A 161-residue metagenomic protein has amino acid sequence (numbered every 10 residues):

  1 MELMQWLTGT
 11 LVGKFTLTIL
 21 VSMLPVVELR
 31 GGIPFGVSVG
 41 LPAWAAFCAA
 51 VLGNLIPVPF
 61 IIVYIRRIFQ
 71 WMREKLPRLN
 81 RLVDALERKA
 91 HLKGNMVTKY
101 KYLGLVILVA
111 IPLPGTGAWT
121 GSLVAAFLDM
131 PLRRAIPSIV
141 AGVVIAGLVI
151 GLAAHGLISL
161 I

Functional and structural regions predicted by a protein language model:
M1-T18, V39-L41, A45-V109, R133-R134 (+2 more regions): Membrane-interfacial helix-loop-helix
M23-F35, F60, P112-L123: Transmembrane helix boundary and interhelical junction motifs in multipass membrane proteins
L29, V58, G147-G151: Hydrophobic transmembrane alpha-helices of multi-pass small-molecule transporters
G36, A125-F127, I158: Helix-capping/transition residues at the boundaries of transmembrane alpha-helices and the short helical linkers
V124-I145: Interfacial loop-to-transmembrane junctions
